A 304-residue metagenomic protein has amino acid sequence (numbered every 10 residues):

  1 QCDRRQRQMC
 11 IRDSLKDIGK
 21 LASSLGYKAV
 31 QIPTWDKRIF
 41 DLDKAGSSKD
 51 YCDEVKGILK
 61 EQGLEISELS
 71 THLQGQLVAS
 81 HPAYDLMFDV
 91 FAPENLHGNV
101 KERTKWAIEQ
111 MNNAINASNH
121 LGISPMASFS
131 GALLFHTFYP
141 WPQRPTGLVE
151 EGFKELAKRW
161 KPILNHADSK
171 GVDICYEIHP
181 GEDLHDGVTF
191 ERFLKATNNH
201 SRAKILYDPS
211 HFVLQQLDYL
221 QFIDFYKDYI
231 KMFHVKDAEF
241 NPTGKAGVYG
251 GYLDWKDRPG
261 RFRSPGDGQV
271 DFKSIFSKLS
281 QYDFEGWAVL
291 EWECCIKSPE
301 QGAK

Functional and structural regions predicted by a protein language model:
Q1-I11: Single conserved hydrophobic/aromatic residue that forms the stacking wall/gate of nucleotide- or nucleobase-binding
R12-A22, V55, K105-A117, L214-F225 (+1 more regions): Short, acidic/polar
K16-D17, L21, E61, V78-K204: Active-site acidic/histidine proton-transfer and metal-coordination neighborhood in alpha/beta enzyme cores
D17-G19, A29-V30, L69, V149-Q269: Acidic/histidine-rich catalytic cores of soluble enzymes
V30-I32, I66-T71, I123-G131, D173-E177 (+1 more regions): Short beta-strand segments at enzyme active-site cores
P33-K60, G75, S130-F138: Glycine-rich, proline-tolerant flexible connector loops at the mouths of alpha/beta enzymes
T34-R38, T71-G75, S130-L134, I178-E182 (+3 more regions): Active-site-proximal loop/turn and secondary-structure-junction residues that shape catalytic pockets, frequently
P299-K304: C-terminal helical cap(s) of enzyme catalytic domains, especially alpha/beta-barrels
